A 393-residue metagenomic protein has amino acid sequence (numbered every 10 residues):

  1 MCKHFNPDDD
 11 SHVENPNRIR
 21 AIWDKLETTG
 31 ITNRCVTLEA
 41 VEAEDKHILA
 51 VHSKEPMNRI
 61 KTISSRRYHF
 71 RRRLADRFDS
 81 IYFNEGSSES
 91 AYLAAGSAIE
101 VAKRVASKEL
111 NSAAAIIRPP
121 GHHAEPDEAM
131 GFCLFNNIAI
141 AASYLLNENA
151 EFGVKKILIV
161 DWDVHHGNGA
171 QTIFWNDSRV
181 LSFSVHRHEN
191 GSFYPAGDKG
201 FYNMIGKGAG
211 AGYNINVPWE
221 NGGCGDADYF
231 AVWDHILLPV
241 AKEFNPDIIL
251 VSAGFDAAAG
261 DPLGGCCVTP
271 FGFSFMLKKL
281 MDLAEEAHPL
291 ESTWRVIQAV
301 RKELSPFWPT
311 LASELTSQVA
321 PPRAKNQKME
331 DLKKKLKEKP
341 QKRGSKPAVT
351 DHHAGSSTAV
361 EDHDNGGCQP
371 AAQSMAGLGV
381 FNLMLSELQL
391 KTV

Functional and structural regions predicted by a protein language model:
M1-E55, T62, H69: N-terminal low-complexity, Ser/Thr- and acidic-residue-enriched intrinsically disordered segments
S11, R59-V393: A general "terminal functional-core" signal
